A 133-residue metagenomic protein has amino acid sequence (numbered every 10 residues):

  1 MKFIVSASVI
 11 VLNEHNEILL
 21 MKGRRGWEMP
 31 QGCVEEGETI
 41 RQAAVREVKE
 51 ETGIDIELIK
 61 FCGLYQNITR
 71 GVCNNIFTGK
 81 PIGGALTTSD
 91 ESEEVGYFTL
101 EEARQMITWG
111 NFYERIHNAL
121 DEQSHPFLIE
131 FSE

Functional and structural regions predicted by a protein language model:
M1-I18, Y65: Conserved N-terminal beta-strand and adjoining loop/helix that marks the start of the Nudix/MutT-like hydrolase domain
I4-V5, Q66-L86, G96, L100 (+1 more regions): Active-site-adjacent beta-strand/loop module that shapes the phosphate/pyrophosphate-binding cleft
V11-L12, L20, G79, Y97: Conserved hydrophobic "DFG−1" position in protein kinase catalytic cores
N13-R46, E50: Conserved Nudix-box catalytic region and its N-terminal flanking loop in Nudix hydrolases and closely related
W27, E93-E133: Nudix hydrolase/Nudix homology domain
D55-G63: A short coil-to-beta-strand element that immediately follows conserved catalytic motifs
